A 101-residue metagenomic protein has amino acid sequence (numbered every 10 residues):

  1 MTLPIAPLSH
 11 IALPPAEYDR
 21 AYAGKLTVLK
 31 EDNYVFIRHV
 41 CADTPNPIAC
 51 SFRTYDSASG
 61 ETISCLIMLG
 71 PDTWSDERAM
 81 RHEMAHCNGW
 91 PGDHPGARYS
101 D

Functional and structural regions predicted by a protein language model:
M1-F52: N-terminal secretory signal peptides
R38-E77, C87-D101: Active-site scaffold of zinc-dependent metalloenzymes
H82, H86: Histidine-centered divalent metal-coordination motifs
